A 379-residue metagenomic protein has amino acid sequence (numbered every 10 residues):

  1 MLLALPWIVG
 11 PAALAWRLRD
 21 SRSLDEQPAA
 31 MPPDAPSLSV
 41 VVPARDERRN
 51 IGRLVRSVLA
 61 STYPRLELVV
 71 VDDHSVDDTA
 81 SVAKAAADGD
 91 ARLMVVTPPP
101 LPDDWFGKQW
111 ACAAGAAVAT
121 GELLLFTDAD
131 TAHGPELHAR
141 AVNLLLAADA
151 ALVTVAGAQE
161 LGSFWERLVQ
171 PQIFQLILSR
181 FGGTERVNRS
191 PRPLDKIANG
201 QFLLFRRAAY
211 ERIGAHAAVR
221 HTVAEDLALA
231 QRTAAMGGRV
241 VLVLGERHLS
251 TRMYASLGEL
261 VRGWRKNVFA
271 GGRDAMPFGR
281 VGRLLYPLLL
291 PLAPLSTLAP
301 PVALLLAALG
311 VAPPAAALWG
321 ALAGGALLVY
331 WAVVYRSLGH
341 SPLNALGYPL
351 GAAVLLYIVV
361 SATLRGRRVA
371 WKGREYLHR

Functional and structural regions predicted by a protein language model:
M1-P32, Q170-P171, G183: N-terminal membrane-anchoring/stem segments of glycan-assembly enzymes
W7-V9, D20, V96-A117, R140 (+5 more regions): Long helical/loop segments within the catalytic core of UDP-sugar-dependent glycosyltransferases, especially the large
D20-Q27, E47-A60: Short, well-formed alpha-helical segments that are part of the catalytic scaffolds of diverse glycosyltransferases
P36-S39, E67, A228: Cell-envelope/extracellular polymer assembly enzymes that use nucleotide-activated donors
V55-P102: Acidic donor-binding segment of Leloir-type glycosyltransferases
D78, T127-L144: Acidic donor-binding/catalytic loop of UDP-sugar-dependent glycosyltransferases, especially processive GT2
L145, L152-S179, A208-E211, H216-G282 (+1 more regions): Catalytic donor/gating beta->alpha subdomain of glycosyltransferases that bind UDP-sugars
Y286-R367: Membrane-embedded multi-pass helical conduit in multi-pass membrane proteins, especially envelope-biosynthetic
